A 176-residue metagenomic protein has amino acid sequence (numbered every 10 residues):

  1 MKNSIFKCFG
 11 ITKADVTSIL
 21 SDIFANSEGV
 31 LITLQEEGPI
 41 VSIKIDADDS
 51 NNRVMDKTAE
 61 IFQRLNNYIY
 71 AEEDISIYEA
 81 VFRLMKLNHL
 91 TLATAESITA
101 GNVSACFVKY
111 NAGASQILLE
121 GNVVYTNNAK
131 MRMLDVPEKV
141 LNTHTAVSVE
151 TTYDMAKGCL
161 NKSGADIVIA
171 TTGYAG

Functional and structural regions predicted by a protein language model:
M1-P39: Accessory alpha-helical/coil subdomains and C-terminal extensions that flank or cap enzyme catalytic cores
C8-G10, I43-D49: Short beta-strand-to-loop capping motifs
A14-T17, D49-K57: Short, conserved charged micro-motifs
D15-V16, S42-I45, V103-A105: Short, solvent-exposed polar/charged micro-motifs at secondary-structure junctions
I23, N52-G176: Short alpha-helical segments enriched in small residues
V30, V41-I43, I167: Conserved beta-strand core positions
E37, D46, T172-Y174: Short loop/turn motifs enriched for small/polar and acidic residues
